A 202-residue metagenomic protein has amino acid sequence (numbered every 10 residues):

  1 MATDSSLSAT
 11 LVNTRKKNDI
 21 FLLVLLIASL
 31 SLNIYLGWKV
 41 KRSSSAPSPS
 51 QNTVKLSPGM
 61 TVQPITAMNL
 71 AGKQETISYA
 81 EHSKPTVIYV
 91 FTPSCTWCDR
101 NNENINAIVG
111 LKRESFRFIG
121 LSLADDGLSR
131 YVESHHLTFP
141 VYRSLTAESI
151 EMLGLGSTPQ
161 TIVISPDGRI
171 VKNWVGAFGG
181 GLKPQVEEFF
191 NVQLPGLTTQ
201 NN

Functional and structural regions predicted by a protein language model:
M1-V62: N-terminal targeting signals for export/organelle localization
V40-S44, P49-Q74, F189-N202: Proteins that catalyze or organize thiol-disulfide redox chemistry and the adjacent proteostasis machinery handling
T61, K84, G156-T158: Short, small/polar residue-rich loop motifs at catalytic or cofactor-binding pockets
A67, P140-L145: Short acidic-hydrophobic, aromatic-tinged amphipathic segments that line or gate anion-handling sites
E75-D99, I105: Short active-site neighborhood of thiol/selenol oxidoreductases, capturing the structured segment around
D99-H135, E148-E151: Structural microenvironment flanking redox-active thiols in thiol-disulfide oxidoreductases
E133-L137, T146-N191: Thiol/disulfide oxidoreductase modules built on the thioredoxin-like
